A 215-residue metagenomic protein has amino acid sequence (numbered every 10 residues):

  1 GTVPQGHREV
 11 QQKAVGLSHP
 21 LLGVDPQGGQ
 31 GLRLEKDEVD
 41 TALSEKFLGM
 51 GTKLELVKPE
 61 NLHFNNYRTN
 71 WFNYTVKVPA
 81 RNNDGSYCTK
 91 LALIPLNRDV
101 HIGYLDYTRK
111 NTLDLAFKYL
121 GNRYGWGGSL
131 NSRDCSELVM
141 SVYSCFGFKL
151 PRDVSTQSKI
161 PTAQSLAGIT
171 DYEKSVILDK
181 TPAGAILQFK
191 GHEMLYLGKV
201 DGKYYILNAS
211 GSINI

Functional and structural regions predicted by a protein language model:
G1-L32, E38-V39, G49-M50, V57 (+1 more regions): Boundary regions of SH3-family modules and the immediately adjacent low-complexity/disordered segments in eukaryotic
A14-K36, F148-A167, L197-G198: Short, basic/aromatic beta-hairpin or loop at an interaction surface
G31-F47, S165-L178: Short alpha-helix capping/helix-loop boundary micro-motifs
K36-E38, L43-T89, G121-D134, Q188-I215: Glycine-rich catalytic cores of cysteine/serine-nucleophile enzymes that process amide/ester linkages in cell-envelope
T41, R98-G103, G121-L130, E173-K174 (+1 more regions): Second-shell loop/turn segments in exported
T108-N122, M140-F148: Glycine-rich, acidic and aromatic/proline-enriched surface loops and short helix-turn segments that act as binding
W126-F146, D153-V154: Active-site nucleophilic cysteine motif
P151-I215: ...with weaker cross-activation on analogous glycine-rich loops/strands in unrelated enzymes
